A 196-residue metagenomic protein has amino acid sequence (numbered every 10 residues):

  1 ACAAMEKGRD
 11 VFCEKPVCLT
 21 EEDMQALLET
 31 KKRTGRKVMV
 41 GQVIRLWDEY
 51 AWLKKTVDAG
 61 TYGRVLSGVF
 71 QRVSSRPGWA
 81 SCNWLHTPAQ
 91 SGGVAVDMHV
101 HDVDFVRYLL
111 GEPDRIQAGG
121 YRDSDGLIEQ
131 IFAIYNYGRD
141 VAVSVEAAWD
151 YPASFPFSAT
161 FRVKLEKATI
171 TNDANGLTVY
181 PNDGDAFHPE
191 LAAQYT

Functional and structural regions predicted by a protein language model:
A1-R45, G60: Beta-strand-loop-alpha-helix segment that lines the small-molecule cofactor/substrate pocket of alpha/beta enzymes
C2, T171, F187-T196: C-terminal helical cap and adjacent loop that interface with cofactors, partners, or active-site loops
T20, S74-A80, P152-F155, T171-D173: A short beta-to-alpha transition loop/helix N-cap that caps and shapes the active-site region
E29-R33, K55-A59, W84-T87, F132-I134 (+1 more regions): Short, hinge-like loop/turn segments at secondary-structure boundaries
K37, I44-D125: Predominantly a Rossmann-like dinucleotide-binding segment in NAD(P)-dependent oxidoreductases
W52, P77-N83, I128-Q130, F157-S158 (+2 more regions): Short aromatic-enriched loop/helix-cap "lid" or pocket-rim segments at secondary-structure transitions that line
D104-T178: Contiguous beta-strand/loop segments that form the cofactor/metal-binding neighborhood of enzyme cores
Y151-F155, T178-N182, H188, Y195-T196: A short local loop/turn or secondary-structure capping micro-motif enriched for an aromatic residue
